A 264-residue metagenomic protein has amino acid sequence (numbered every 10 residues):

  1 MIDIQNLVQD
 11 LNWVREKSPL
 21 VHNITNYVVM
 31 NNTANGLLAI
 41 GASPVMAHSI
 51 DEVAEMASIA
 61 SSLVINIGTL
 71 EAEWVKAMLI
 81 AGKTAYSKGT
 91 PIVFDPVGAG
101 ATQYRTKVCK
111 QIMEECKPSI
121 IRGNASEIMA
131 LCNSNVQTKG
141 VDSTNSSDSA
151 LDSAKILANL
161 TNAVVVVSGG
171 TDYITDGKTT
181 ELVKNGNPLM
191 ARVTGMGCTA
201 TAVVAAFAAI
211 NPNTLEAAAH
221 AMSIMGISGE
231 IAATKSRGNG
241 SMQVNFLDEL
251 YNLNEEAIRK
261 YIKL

Functional and structural regions predicted by a protein language model:
M1-S43: Glycine-rich phosphate/adenosyl-contacting loop at the front of the ribokinase-like
D3-N12, A163-N185, R259: Acidic-glycine-rich active-site phosphate/pyrophosphate-binding loop
Q5, I227-L264: Charged C-terminal helix
G36-G89, F94: Active-site cofactor/substrate anionic-group-binding motifs, chiefly glycine- and Lys/Arg-rich phosphate-binding loops
W74-G123: Glycine/small-residue-rich loop that forms an oxyanion/phosphate-binding "nest" at active or ligand-binding sites
R105-T180: Conserved phosphate/ATP/ADP-binding segment of small-molecule kinases
N187-V204, T214-L215: Short glycine/threonine-rich catalytic loop with a Thr-x-Gly-x-Asp
V204-V244: Conserved post-catalytic alpha-helical subdomain immediately downstream of the catalytic base and nucleotide-binding
